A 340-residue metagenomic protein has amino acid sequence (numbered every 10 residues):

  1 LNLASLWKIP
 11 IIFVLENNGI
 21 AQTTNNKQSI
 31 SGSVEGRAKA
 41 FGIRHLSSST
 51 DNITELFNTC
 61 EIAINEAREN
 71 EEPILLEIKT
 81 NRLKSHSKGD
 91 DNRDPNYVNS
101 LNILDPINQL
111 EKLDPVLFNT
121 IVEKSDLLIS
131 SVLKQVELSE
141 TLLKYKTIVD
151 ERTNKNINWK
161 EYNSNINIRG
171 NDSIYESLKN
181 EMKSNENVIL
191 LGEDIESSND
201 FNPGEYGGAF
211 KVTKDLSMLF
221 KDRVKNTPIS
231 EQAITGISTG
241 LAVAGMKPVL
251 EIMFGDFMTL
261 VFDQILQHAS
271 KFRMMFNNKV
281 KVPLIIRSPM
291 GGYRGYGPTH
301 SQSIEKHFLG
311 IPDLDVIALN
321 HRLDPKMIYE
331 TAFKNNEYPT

Functional and structural regions predicted by a protein language model:
L1-V132, L309-T340: Glycine-rich ThDP/TPP pyrophosphate-binding loop and its adjacent helix/strand module within ThDP-dependent enzymes
L3-L6, T147-Y338: Thiamine diphosphate
E69-P73, K134-Y145, K183, N187-V188 (+1 more regions): Intrinsically disordered or highly flexible coil/loop and linker segments, enriched in small and charged/polar residues
I103-I107, L113-F118, L138-S139, N171 (+3 more regions): Short, structured coil/loop segments at alpha-helix boundaries
D114, E140, A269-R273: Conserved NTP-handling cores and scaffolds of large molecular machines
L127-E161: Terminal amphipathic helices with adjacent charged low-complexity linkers/tails
